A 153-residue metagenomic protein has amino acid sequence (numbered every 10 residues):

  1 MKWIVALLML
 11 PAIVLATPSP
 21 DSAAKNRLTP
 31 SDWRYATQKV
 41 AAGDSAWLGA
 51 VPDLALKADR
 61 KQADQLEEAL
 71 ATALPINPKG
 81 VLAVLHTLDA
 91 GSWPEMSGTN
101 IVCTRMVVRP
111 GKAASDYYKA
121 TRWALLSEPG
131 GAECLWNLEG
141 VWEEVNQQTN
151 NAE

Functional and structural regions predicted by a protein language model:
M1-I4: Positively charged n-region of N-terminal signal peptides that target proteins for export
L7-L8: Hydrophobic alpha-helical transmembrane segments of integral membrane proteins, especially lipid-exposed positions
P11-A16: N-terminal signal peptide c-region/cleavage motif recognized by signal peptidases
T17-Q65, N150: N-terminal secretory signal peptides
S45-L48, R60-E153: Extended alpha-helical scaffolding segments
